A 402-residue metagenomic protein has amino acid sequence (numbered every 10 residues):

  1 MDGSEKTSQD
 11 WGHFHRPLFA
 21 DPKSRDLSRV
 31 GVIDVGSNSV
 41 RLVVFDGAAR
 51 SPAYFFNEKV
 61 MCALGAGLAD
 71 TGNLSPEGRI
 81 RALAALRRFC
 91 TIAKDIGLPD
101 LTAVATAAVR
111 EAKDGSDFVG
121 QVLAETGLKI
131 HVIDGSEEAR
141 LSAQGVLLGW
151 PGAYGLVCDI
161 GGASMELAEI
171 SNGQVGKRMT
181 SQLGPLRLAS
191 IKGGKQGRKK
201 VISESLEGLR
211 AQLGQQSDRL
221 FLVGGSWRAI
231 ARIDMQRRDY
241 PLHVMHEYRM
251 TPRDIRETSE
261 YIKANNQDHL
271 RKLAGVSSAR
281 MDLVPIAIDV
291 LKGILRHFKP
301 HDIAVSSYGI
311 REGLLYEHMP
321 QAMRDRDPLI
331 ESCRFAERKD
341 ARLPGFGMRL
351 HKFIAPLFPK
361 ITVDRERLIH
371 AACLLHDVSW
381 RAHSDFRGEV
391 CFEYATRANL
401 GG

Functional and structural regions predicted by a protein language model:
M1-R29: Non-catalytic pre-domain segments flanking phosphatase-related domains
D26-A53: N-terminal basic/disordered segments at the start of proteins
V30, V44-G47, A63, G67-I96 (+5 more regions): Helical "lid/coupling" subdomains associated with nucleotide-phosphate turnover
I33-S39, C158-S164, V223-S226, S307: A short acidic Gly-Thr/Ser loop motif
G36, A105-T106: A secondary-structure boundary/capping signal
S51-C62: N-terminal glycine-rich anion-binding loops that anchor highly charged ligand groups
P99-A103: Conserved beta-strand/loop subsegment of P-loop NTPase cores
Q121: Acidic donor-binding segment of Leloir-type glycosyltransferases
